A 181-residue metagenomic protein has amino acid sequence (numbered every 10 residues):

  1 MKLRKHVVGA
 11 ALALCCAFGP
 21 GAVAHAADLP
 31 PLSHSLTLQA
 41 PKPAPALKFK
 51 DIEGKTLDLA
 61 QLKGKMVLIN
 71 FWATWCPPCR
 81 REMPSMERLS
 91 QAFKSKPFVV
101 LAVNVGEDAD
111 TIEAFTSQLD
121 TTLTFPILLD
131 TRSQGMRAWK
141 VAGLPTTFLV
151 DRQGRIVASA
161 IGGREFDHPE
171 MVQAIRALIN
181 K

Functional and structural regions predicted by a protein language model:
G9-G19: Bacterial N-terminal signal peptides
A24-A46: N-proximal helix/coil linker or "cap" segments that precede and/or mark the start of modular domains
P41, A46-V67: A short beta-strand-turn-helix
F71-R88: Conserved redox-active cysteine motifs that mediate thiol-disulfide chemistry, especially di-cysteine Cys-X(1-2)-Cys
L101, E113-Q153: Short, internal strand/loop/helix patches that form the active-site neighborhood or redox-interaction surface
L149-K181: Thiol-/selenol-based redox modules, centered on thioredoxin-like and closely related oxidoreductase domains
